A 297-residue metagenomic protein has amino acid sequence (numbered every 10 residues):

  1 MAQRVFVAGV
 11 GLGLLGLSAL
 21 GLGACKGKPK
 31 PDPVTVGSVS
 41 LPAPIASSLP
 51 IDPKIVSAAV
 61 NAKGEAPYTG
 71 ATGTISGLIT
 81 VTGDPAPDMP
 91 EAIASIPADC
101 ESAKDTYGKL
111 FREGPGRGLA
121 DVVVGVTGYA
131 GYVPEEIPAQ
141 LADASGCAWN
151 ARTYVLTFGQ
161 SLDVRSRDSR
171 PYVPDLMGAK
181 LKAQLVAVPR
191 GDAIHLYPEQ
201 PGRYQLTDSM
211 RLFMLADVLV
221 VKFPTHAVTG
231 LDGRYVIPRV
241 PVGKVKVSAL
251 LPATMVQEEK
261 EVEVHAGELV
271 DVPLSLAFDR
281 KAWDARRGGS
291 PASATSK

Functional and structural regions predicted by a protein language model:
M1-G23: Sec-dependent bacterial lipoprotein signal peptides
C25-K297: Extracytoplasmic copper-binding redox domains, predominantly the cupredoxin/blue-copper superfamily
